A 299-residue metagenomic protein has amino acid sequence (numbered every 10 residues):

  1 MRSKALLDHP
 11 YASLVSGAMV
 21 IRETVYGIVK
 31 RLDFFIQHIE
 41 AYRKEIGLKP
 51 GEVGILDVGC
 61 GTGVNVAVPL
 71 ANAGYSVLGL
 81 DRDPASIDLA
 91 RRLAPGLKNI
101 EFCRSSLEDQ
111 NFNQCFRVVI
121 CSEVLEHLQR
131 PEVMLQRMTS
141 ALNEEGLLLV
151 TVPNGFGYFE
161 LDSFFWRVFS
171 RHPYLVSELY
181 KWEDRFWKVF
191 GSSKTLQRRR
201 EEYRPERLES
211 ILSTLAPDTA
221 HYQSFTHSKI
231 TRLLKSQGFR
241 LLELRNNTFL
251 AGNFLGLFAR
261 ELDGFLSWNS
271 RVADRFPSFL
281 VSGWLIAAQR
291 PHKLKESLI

Functional and structural regions predicted by a protein language model:
M1-Q114, V118, L135, Q223-S224 (+3 more regions): Conserved N-terminal segment of class I S-adenosyl-L-methionine
H9, S13, A18, R22-V29 (+2 more regions): S-adenosyl-L-methionine-dependent methyltransferase catalytic module, highlighting the catalytic core
F34, E126-Q129: Hydrophobic side chains within alpha-helical segments
G74, L97-N99, E145, G238-L241: A generic structural signal for alpha->beta connector loops
D109, E126, G157: Active-site micro-motifs of SAM-dependent methyltransferase domains
C121-V124: A short beta-strand submotif of the Rossmann-like class I SAM-dependent methyltransferase core that lines
